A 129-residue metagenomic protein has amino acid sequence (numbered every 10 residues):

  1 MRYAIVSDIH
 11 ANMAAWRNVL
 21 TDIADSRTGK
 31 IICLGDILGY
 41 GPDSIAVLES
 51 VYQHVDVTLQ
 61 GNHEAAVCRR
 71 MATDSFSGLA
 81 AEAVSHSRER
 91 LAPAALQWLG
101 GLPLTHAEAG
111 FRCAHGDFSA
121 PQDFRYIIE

Functional and structural regions predicted by a protein language model:
M1-D56: N-terminal active-site segment of His-dependent metallophosphoesterases
V47-L48, Q53-E129: Active-site neighborhood of divalent metal-dependent phosphoester bond hydrolases
